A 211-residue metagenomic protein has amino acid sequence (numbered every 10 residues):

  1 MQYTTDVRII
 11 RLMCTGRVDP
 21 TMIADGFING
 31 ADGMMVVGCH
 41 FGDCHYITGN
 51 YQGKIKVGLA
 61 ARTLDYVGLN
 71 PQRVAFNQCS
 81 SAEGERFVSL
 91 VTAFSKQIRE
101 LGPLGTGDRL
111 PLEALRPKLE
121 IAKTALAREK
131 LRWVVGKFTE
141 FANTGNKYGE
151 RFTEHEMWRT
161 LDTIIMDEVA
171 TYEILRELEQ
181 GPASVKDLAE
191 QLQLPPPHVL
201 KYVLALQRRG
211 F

Functional and structural regions predicted by a protein language model:
M1-L204, R208: Iron-sulfur-associated redox domains of electron-transfer enzymes in respiratory and anaerobic energy metabolism
